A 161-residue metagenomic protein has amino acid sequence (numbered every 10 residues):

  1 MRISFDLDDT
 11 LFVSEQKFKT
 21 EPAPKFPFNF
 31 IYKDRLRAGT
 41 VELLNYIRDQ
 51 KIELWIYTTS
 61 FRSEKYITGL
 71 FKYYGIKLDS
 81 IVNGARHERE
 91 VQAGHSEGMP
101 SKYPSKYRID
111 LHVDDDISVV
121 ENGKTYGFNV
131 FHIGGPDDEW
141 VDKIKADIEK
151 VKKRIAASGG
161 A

Functional and structural regions predicted by a protein language model:
M1, K153-A161: Short intrinsically disordered terminal tails
M1-E90: Alpha-helical substrate-recognition element adjacent to the catalytic core
L36-T40, H95-E97, D116: Amphipathic coiled-coil/heptad-repeat helices and related helical stalk/stem segments that mediate oligomerization
E42-L43, G69-L70, Y103, V119-Y126: A short acidic, amphipathic alpha-helical/loop segment
V82-I109: Donor nucleotide-activated moiety binding/catalytic core segment of transferases that use nucleotide-activated donors
E88-G94, E139-I148: Short, charged, surface-exposed secondary-structure boundary motifs
S101-S105, I144-I155: Short amphipathic alpha-helix with an adjacent loop that forms part of the alpha/beta core around
Y107-A146: Acidic, Mg2+-coordinating phosphoryl-transfer loop and its flanking beta/alpha structural elements, shared across
